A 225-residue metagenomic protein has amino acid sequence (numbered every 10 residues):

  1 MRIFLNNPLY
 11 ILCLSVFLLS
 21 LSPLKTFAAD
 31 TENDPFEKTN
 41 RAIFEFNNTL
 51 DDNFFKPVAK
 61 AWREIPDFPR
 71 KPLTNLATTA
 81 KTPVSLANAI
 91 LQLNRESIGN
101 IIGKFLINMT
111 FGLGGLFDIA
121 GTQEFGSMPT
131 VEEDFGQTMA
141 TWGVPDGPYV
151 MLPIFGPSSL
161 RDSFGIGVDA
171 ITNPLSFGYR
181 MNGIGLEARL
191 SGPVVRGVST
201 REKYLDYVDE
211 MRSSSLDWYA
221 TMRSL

Functional and structural regions predicted by a protein language model:
M1-N6: N-terminal secretory signal peptides that target proteins for export/translocation
N7-P8, T26: N-terminal cationic leader/targeting segments used for protein routing and processing
Y10-S20: Bacterial N-terminal signal peptides
S22-D30: Sec/Tat signal peptide C-region and signal peptidase I cleavage site
A29-T31, Q137, W142-L225: A structured, mid-to-C-terminal "fold-capping" secondary-structure block
T31-K38, A42-T49, N53-E64, F68-N75 (+12 more regions): Low-complexity, intrinsically disordered, cysteine-poor segments enriched in small/polar and charged residues
T79-R161: Mid-length scaffold segments of soluble, non-membrane domains
